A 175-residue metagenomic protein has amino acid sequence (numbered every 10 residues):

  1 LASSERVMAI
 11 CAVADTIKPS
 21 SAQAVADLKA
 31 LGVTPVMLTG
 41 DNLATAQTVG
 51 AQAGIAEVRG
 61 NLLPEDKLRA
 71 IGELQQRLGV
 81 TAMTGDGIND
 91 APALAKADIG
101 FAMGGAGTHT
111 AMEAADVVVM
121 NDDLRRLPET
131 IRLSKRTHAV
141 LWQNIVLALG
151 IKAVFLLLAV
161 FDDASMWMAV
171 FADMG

Functional and structural regions predicted by a protein language model:
L1-Q143: Conserved ATP-binding TGD loop and adjacent catalytic N/P-domain core of P-type ATPases
W142-G175: Alpha-helical transmembrane segments of multi-pass membrane proteins, especially the membrane-embedded transport
